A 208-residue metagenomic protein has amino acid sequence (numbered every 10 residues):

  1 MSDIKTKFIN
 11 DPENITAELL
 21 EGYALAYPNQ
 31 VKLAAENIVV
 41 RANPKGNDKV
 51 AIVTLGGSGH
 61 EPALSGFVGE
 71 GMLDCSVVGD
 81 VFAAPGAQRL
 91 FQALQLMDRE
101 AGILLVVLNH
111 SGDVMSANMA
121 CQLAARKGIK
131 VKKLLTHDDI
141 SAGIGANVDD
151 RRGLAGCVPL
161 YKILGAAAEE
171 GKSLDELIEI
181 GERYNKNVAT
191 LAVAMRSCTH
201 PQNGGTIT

Functional and structural regions predicted by a protein language model:
M1-I52, T206-T208: N-terminal amphipathic/basic leader segments beginning at the initiator methionine
S2-I4, N47-L55, L64-V77, S141-I144: Gly-rich Lys/Arg/Thr-decorated short loops/hinges at beta-loop-alpha junctions or inter-strand turns that position
G57-P62, L108-A117, R152-C157: Gly/Ser/Thr-rich loops at beta-strand to alpha-helix junctions that form or flank small-molecule/cofactor-binding
H60, F67-E100: Glycine-rich oxoanion-binding loops at beta->alpha junctions
S76-V81, A125-D150: Short, acidic/small-residue loops that bind anionic groups at enzyme active sites
V114-G128: Short Gly/Thr/Asp-enriched flexible loops that form oxyanion-binding sites at enzyme active sites
A142-R151, Y161-T208: Internal, active-site/partner-interface "lid" segment
